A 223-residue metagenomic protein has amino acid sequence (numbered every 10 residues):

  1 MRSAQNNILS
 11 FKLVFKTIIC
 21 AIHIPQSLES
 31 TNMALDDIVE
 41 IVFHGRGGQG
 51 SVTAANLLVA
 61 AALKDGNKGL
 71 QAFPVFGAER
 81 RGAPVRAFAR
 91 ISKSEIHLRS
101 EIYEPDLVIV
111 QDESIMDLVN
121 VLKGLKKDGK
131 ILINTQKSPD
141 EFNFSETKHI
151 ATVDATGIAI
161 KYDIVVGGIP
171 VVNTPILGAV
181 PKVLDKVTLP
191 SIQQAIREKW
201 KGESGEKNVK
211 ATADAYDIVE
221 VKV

Functional and structural regions predicted by a protein language model:
M1-L9, V14: Cationic, amphipathic, low-complexity alpha-helical segments enriched in hydrophobics plus arginine/proline
N6-N7, H23, N32: Intrinsic-disorder-associated, low-complexity terminal segments enriched in Asp/Asn/His/Tyr and depleted of Lys/Arg
N32-V223: Active-site cofactor/cluster-binding pocket
